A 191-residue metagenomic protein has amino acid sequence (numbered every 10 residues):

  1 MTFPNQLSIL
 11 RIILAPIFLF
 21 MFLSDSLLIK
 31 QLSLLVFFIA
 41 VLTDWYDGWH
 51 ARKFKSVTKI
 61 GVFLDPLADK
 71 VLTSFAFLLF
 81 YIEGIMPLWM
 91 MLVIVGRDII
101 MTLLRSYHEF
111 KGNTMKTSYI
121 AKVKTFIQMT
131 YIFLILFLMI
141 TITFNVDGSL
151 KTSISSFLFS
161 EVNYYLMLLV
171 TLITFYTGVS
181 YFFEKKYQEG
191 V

Functional and structural regions predicted by a protein language model:
M1-I9, L14-A15, S33-V41, N113-V191: C-terminal membrane-associated helical module and adjoining short loops/tails
M1-P4, D47, A51-D69, G112-K124: Juxtamembrane helix-capping/reentrant segments at transmembrane boundaries
R11, D44, D65, D98 (+1 more regions): Divalent metal-coordination and catalytic microenvironments
L14-F63, T73-L92, L158-I173: Membrane-embedded alpha-helical segments that form the functional core of polytopic membrane enzymes, especially those
M21-L28, H50, F54, I82-M86 (+3 more regions): Juxtamembrane transmembrane-helix termini
D47, T73-A76, I100, L104 (+3 more regions): Hydrophobic/aromatic residues in alpha-helical transmembrane segments
P66-T114: Helix-adjacent hinge/juxtasegments
